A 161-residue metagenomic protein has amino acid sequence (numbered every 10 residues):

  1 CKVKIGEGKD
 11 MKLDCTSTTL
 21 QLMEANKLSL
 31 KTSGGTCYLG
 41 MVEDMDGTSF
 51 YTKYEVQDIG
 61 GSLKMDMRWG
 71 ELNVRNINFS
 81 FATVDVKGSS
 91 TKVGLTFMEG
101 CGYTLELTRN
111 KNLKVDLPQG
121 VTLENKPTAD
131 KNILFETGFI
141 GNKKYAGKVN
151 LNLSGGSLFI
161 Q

Functional and structural regions predicted by a protein language model:
C1-Q161: Intrinsically disordered, low-complexity terminal regions
